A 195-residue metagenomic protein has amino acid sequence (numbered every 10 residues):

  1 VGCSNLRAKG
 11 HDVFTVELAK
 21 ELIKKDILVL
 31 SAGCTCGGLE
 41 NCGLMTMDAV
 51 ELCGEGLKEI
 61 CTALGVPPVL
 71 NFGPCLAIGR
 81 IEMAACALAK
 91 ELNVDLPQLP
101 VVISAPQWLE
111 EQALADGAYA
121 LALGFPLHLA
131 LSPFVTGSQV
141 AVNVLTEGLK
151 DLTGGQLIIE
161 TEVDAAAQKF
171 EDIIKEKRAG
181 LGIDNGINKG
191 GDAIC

Functional and structural regions predicted by a protein language model:
V1-C195: Anaerobic metallocofactor- and corrinoid-dependent redox/one-carbon enzyme cores, especially those from methanogenesis
